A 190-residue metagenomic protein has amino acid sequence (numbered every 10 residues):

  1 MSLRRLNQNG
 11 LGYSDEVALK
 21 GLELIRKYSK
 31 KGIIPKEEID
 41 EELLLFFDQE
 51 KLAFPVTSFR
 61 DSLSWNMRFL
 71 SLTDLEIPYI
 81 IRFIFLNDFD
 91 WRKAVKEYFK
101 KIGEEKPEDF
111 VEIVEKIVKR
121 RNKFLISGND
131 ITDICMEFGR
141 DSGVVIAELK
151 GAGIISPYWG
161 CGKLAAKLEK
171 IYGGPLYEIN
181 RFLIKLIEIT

Functional and structural regions predicted by a protein language model:
M1-E42, D88-G139: Short amphipathic alpha-helical interface segments
G21, I25, L44-F47, L52-A53 (+6 more regions): Hydrophobic beta-strand residues in large extracellular and virion-surface proteins
I33-S58, M136-A152, P157-W159: Short amphipathic alpha-helical interaction segments
E41, S62, R68, I84 (+3 more regions): Generic signature of mature, soluble extracytoplasmic domains
T57-W65, W159-Y172: Short, Lys/Arg-rich nucleic-acid/phosphate-binding segment
W65-K106, K167-T190: Short, amphipathic alpha-helical interaction segments positioned at domain boundaries
